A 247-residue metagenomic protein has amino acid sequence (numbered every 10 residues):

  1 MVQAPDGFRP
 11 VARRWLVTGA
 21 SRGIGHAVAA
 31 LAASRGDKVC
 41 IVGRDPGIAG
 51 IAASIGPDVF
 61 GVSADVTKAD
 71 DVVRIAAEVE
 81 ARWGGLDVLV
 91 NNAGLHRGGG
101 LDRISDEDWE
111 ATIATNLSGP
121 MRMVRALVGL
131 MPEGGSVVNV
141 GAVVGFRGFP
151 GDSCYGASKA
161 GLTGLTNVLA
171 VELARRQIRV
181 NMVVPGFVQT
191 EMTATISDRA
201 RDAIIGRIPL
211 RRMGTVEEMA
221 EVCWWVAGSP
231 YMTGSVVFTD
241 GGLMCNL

Functional and structural regions predicted by a protein language model:
S21-R22: Conserved glycine-rich cofactor-binding loop
R35-I51: Conserved glycine-rich Rossmann-like NAD(P)H-binding loop of the short-chain dehydrogenase/reductase
G100-L101, S105-I113, I204: Substrate-binding pocket helix/loop in short-chain dehydrogenase/reductase
V124, S158, T166: Active-site helix of classical SDR
G129, V171-R175: Alpha-helical segment proximal to the catalytic Tyr-Lys
L130, I178, R212-T239, M244: C-terminal substrate-recognition "lid" of short-chain dehydrogenase/reductases
A142: Residue(s) in the substrate-gating loop at a strand-loop-helix junction that position the organic substrate next
